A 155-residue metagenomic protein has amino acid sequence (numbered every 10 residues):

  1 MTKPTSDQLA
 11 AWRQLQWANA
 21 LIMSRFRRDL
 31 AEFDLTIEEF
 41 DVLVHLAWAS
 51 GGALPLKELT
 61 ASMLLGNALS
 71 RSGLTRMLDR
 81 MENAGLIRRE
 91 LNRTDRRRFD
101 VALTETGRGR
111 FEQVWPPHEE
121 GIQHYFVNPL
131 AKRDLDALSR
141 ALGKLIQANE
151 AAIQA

Functional and structural regions predicted by a protein language model:
M1-F33, A84-L86, D136: N-terminal leader segment of winged-helix/HTH proteins
M1-S6, K132-A155: C-terminal regulatory/oligomerization modules of transcriptional regulators
K3-D7, L35, L69, L103 (+1 more regions): Alpha-helical hairpin
R13, V44, E112, S139: A cross-family signal for key residues in well-ordered alpha-helices that form functional helical elements
A18, I22, F26, R110-P129 (+1 more regions): Alpha-helical linker/hinge and terminal dimerization helices associated with HTH transcriptional regulators
S24-S70: N-terminal helix-turn-helix DNA-binding core of bacterial DNA-binding proteins
D79-A137: Charged, amphipathic alpha-helical coiled-coil/dimerization segments
